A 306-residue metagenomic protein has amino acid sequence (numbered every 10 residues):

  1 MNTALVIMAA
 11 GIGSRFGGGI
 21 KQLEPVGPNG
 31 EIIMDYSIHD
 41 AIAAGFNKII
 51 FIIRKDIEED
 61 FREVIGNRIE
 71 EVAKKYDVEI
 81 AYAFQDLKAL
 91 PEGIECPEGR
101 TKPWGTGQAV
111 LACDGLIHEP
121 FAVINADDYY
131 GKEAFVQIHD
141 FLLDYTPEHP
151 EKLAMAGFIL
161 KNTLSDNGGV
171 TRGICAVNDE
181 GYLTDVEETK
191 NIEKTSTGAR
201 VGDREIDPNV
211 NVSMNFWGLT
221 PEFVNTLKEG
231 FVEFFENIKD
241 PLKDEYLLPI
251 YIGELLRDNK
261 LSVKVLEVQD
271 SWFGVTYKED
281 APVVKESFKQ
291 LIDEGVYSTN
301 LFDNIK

Functional and structural regions predicted by a protein language model:
M1-E70, Q85, E119: N-terminal glycine-rich phosphate-binding loop and ensuing alpha1 helix
G13, Y129-G131: A short, conserved beta-strand element in the Rossmann-like catalytic core that flanks the donor/metal-binding loop
E70-E119: Short phosphate-binding loop-to-helix
P91-P103, G168-R172, E279-V283: Short, surface-exposed amphipathic charged segments that create phosphate/polyanion-binding patches used for binding
E119-Y129: Short beta-strand-to-loop acidic/aromatic patch adjacent to the donor-nucleotide binding site
K132-W217, P221: Conserved core of the sugar-phosphate nucleotidyltransferase
K228-L261: A C-terminal functional module that forms or caps the active site or interfaces directly with catalytic machinery
S262, W272-G274, K278-K306: Hydrophobic helical membrane-anchoring modules
